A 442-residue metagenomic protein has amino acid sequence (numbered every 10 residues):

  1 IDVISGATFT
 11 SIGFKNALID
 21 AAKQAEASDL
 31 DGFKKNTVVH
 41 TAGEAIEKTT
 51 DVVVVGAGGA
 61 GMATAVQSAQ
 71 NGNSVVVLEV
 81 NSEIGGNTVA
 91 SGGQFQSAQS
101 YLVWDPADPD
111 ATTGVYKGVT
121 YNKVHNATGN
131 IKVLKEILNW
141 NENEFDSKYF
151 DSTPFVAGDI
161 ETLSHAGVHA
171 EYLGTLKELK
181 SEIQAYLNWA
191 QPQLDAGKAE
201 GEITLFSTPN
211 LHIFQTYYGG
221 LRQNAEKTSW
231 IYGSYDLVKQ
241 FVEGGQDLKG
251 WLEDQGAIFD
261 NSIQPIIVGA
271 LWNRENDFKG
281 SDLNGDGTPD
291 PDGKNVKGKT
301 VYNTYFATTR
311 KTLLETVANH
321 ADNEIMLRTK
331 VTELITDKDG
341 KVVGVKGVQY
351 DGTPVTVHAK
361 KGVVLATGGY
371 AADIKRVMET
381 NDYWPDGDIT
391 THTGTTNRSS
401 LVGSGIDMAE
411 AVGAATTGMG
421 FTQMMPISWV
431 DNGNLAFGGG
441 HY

Functional and structural regions predicted by a protein language model:
I1-N36: Active-site- and interface-proximal helix/loop "cap" or "latch" segments in soluble metabolic and energy-transducing
V38-T50, M419-Y442: Mid-to-C-terminal Rossmann-like scaffold of FAD/NAD(P)H-dependent oxidoreductases
T41-A60, V76: Beta1/beta-strand and adjacent pyrophosphate-binding region of the FAD-binding site in flavoprotein oxidoreductases
Q70-A90: Glycine-rich FAD pyrophosphate-binding loop
G86-A90, S100-Y101, A107, I263-P265 (+4 more regions): Short, solvent-exposed loop/turn and secondary-structure capping segments
A90-N139: N-terminal glycine-rich dinucleotide-binding loop that anchors FAD/FMN and/or NAD(P) in oxidoreductases
K148, S152-T353, I374-K375, W429: Conserved redox-cofactor binding core of oxidoreductases
V348-P354, H358-N432: Glycine-rich loop(s) and the adjacent beta-strand/alpha-helix scaffold that form part
